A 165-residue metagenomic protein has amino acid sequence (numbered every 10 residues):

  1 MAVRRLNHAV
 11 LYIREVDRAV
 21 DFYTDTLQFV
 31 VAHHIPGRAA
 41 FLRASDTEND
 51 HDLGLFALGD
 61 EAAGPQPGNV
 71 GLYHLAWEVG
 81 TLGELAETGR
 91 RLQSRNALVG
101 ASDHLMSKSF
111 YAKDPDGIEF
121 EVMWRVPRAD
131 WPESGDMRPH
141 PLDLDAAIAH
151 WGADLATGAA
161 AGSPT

Functional and structural regions predicted by a protein language model:
R4, I13-R18, N69-V70, L75-E119 (+2 more regions): Vicinal oxygen chelate
N7-H8: Short active-site oxyanion
L11-A57: Core segments of cupin and vicinal oxygen chelate
I35, Q66-G68: Short glycine/proline-enriched turns and hinge-like loops at secondary-structure junctions
T47-D50, D60, G80-L85: Short, charged/polar surface micro-motifs in flexible loops or helix N-caps
A57-D60, R125: Acetyl-CoA-dependent GNAT
D60-Q66: Short beta-strand/turn micro-motifs at beta-sheet edges
